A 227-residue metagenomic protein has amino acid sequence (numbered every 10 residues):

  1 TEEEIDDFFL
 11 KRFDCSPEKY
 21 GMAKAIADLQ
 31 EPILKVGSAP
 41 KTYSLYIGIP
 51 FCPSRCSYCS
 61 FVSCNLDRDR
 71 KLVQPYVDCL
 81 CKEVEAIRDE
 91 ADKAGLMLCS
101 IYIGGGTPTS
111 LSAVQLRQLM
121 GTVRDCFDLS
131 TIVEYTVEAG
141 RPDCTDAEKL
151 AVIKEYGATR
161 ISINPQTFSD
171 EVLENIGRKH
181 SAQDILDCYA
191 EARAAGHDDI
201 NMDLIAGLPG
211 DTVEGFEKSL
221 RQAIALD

Functional and structural regions predicted by a protein language model:
T1, A25, L29, Y58-C59 (+2 more regions): Key residue(s) within conserved catalytic/signature motifs
E2-L45: N-terminal [4Fe-4S]-dependent radical SAM core
T42-S44, C56, E134: Structural motif
Y46-G48, G104-G105: Residues at the beta-strand->loop junction immediately N-terminal to the Walker
G48-S63: Local cysteine-cluster metal-coordination motifs and their immediate loop/turn environment, predominantly Fe-S cluster
S63-D227: Conserved non-cysteine loop/helix-boundary elements of the Radical SAM core domain that shape
